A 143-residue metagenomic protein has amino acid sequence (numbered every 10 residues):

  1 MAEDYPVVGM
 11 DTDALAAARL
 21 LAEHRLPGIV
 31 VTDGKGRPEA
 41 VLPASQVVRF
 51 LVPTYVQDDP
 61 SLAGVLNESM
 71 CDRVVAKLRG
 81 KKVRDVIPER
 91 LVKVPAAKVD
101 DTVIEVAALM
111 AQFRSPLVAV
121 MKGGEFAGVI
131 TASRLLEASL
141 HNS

Functional and structural regions predicted by a protein language model:
M1-L20, L26, V31-G34, P38-E39 (+3 more regions): Bateman/CBS regulatory modules and CBS-like beta-alpha motifs in cytosolic regions of diverse proteins
A2, L26, P38-T54, Q112 (+2 more regions): Short beta->alpha transition motifs characteristic of CBS
V52, P60-S61: N-terminal targeting leaders
Q57: N-terminal glycine-rich dinucleotide-binding loop that anchors FAD/FMN and/or NAD(P) in oxidoreductases
